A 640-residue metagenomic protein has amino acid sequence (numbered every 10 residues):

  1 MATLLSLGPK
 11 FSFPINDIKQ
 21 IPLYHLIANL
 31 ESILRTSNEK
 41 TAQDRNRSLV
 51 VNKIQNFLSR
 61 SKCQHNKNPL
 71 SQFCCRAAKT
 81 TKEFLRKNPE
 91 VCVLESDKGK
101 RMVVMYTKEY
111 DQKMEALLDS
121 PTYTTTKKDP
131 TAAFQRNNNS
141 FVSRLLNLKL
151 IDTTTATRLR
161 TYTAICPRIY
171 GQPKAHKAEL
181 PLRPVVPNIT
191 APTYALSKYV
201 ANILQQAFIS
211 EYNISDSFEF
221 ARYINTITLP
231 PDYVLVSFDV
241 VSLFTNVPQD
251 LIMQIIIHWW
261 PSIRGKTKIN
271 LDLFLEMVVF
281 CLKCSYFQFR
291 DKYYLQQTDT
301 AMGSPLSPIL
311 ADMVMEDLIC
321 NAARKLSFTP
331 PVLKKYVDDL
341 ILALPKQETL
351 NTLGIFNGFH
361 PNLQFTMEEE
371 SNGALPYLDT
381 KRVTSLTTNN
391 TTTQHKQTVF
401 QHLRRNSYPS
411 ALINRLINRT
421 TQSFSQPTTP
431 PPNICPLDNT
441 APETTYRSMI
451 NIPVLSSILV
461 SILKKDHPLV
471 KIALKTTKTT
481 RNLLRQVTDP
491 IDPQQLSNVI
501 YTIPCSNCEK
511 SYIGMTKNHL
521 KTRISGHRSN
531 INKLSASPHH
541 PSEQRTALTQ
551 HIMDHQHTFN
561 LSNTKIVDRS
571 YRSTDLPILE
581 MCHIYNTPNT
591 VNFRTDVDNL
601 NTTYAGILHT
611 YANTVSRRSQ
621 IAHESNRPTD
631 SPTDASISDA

Functional and structural regions predicted by a protein language model:
M1-A640: Charged structural interfaces that engage phosphate-rich ligands and support phosphoryl-transfer chemistry
